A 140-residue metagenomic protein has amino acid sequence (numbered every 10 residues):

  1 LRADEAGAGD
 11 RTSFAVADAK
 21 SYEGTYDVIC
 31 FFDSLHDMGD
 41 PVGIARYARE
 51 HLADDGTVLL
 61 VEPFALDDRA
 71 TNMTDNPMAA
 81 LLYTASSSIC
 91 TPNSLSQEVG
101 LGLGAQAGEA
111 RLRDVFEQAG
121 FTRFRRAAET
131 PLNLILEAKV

Functional and structural regions predicted by a protein language model:
L1-A6: Short alpha-helix adjacent to the SAM-binding motif of class I
G7-A19: Conserved SAM-binding strand-loop segment of SAM-dependent methyltransferases
A8, M38-G39, L52-A53: Helix-to-beta-strand junctions that scaffold the AdoMet/dcAdoMet cofactor pocket in Class I SAM-dependent enzymes
A17-I29: A short acidic, Gly/Pro-enriched loop at the edge of an enzyme's catalytic core that lines a small-molecule cofactor
D27-V42: A short SAM/SAH-binding and catalytic strip from SAM-dependent methyltransferases
V42-D54: A short glycine-rich, Lys/Arg-flanked "PGG" loop and its adjoining helix->strand segment in the class I
V61-A119: C-terminal alpha-helical "lid/dimerization" subdomain adjacent to the S-adenosyl-L-methionine
A119-V140: Core SAM-dependent methyltransferase catalytic element
